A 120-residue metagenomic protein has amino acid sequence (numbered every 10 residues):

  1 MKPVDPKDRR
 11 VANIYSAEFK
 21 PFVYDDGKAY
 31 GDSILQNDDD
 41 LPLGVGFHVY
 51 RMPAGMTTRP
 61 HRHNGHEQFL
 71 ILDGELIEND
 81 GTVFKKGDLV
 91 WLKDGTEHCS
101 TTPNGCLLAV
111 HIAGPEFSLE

Functional and structural regions predicted by a protein language model:
M1-G44: A short, N-terminal "cap"/entry segment at the start of jelly-roll beta-barrel domains of the cupin/DSBH fold
D26, D80-G81: Residue-level detection of beta-strand-connecting loop/turn positions
G31-H63, I77, V83-K86, K93-E97: Conserved short histidine dyad/triad with adjacent acidic residue
H66: Alpha/beta-hydrolase fold active-site loops
F69: Structured binding elements
D73-G74: Glycine-centered positions in the ABC transporter ATPase nucleotide-binding domain
G87-V90, L108: Glycine-rich, phosphate-binding/catalytic loops in enzymes
D94-L119: Ligand-binding loop in jelly-roll beta-barrel domains
